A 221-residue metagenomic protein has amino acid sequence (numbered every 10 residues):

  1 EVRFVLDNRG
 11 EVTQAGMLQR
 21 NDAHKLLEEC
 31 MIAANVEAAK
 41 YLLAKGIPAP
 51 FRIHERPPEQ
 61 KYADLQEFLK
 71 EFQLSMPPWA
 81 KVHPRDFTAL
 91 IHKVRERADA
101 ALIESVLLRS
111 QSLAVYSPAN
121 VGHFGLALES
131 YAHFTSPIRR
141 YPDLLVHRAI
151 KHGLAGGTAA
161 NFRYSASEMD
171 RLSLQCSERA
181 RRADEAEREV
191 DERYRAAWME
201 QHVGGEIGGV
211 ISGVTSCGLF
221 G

Functional and structural regions predicted by a protein language model:
E1-T13, I32-A39, R56-A63, L107-N120 (+1 more regions): Core structural elements
R3, M31, Y41, P48-P50 (+3 more regions): Beta-sheet entry/capping signal
V12-H24, G46-R52, L126-F134: Glycine- and acidic
T13, D22-A23, P57-K61, S216-F220: Flexible loop/turn segments at secondary-structure boundaries
Q19, I47-E59, R195, M199: Conserved short loop/turn motifs at secondary-structure junctions
L27: RNA/tRNA-interacting regions in translation and RNA-turnover enzymes
E37, L69-G221: Structured C-terminal cores of nucleic-acid metabolism proteins
L42-E55, A80-K81, T158-A159: Short, glycine/acidic-rich hinge or "gate" loops at secondary-structure transitions that mediate conformational
